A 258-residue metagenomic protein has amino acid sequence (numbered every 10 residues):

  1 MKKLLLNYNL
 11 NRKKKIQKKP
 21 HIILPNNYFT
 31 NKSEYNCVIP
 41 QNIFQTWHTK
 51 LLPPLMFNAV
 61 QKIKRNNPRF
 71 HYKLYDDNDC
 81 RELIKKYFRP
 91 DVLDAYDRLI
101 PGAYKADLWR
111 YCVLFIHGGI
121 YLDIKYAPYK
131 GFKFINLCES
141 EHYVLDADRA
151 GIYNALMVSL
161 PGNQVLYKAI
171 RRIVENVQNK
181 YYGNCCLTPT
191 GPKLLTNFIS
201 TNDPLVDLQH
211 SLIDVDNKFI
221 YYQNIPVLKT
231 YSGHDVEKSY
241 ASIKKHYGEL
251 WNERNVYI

Functional and structural regions predicted by a protein language model:
M1-A106, L122-I258: Glycosyltransferase-associated regions of secretory-pathway enzymes, highlighting luminal stem/catalytic domains
D107-G119: Small-residue hinge/turn detector
